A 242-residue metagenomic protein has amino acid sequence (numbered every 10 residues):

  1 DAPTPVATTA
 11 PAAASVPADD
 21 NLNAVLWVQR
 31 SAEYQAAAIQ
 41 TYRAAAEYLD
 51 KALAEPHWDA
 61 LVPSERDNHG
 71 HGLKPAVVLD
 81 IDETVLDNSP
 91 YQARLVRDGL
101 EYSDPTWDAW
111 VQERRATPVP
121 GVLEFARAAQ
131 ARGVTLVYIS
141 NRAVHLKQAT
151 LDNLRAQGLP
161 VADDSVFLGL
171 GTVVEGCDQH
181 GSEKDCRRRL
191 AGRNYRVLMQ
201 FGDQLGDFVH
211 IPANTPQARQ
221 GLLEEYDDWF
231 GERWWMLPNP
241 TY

Functional and structural regions predicted by a protein language model:
D1-L79: Non-catalytic pre-domain segments flanking phosphatase-related domains
W27-A38, D108-R115, V137-R142, V174-D178: Second-shell loop/turn segments in exported
S31-A38, Y42, G72, V85 (+4 more regions): Solvent-exposed, acidic/flexible segments
R43, K147-Y242: C-terminal cap/substrate-recognition subdomain and adjoining C-terminal extension of metal-dependent phosphatase-like
D50-A54, Y91, R127-T135, V144 (+2 more regions): Sec-exported extracytoplasmic/periplasmic mature domains
G72-K74, D80, R196, G231-E232: Extracytoplasmic
K74-A76, V85-P120, E124, A131: Active-site neighborhood of HAD-like aspartate-dependent phosphohydrolases
E83, V122-L154, V166-L168, D203-L205: Substrate-recognition element of Asp-dependent hydrolases with the DxDx(T/V) motif
